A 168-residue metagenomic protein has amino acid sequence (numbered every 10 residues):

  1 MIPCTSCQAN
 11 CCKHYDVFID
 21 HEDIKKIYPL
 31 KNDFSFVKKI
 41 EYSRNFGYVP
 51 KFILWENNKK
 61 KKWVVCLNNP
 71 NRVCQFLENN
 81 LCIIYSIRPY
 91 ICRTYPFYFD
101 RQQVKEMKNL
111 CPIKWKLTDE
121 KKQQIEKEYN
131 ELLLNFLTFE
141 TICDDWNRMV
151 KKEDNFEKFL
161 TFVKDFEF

Functional and structural regions predicted by a protein language model:
M1-F168: Short loop/turn segments that flank or connect secondary-structure elements
